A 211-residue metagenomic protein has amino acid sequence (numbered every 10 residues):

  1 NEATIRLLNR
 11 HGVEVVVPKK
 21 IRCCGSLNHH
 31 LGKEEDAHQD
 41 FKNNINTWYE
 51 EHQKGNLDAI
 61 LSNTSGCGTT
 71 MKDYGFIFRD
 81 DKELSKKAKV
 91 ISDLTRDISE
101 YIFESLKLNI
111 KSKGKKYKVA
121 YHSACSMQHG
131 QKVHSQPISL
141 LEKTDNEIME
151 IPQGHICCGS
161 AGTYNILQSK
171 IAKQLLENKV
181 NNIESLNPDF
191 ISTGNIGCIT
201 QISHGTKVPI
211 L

Functional and structural regions predicted by a protein language model:
N1-L211: Iron-sulfur cluster-binding electron-transfer modules in prokaryotic oxidoreductases
